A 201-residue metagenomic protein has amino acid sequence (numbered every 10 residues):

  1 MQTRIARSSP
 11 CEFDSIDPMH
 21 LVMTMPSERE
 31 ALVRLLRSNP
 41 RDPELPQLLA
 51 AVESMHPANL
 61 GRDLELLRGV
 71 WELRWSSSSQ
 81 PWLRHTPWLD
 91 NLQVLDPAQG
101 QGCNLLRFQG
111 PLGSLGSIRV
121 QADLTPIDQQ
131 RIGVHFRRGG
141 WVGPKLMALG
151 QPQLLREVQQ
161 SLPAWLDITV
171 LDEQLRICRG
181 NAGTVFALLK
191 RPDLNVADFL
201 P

Functional and structural regions predicted by a protein language model:
R4-A6: Intrinsically disordered, low-complexity polar regions and short flexible loop motifs
D17-P201: Soluble ligand-binding/transfer domains with enclosed cavities or grooves
